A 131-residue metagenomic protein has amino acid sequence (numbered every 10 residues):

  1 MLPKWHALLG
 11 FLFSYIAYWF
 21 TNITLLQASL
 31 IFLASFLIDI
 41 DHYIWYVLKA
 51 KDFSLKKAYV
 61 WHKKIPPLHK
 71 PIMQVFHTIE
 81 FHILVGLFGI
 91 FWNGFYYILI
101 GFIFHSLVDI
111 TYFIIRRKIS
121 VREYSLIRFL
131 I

Functional and structural regions predicted by a protein language model:
M1-I131: N-terminal membrane-targeting hydrophobic helices
